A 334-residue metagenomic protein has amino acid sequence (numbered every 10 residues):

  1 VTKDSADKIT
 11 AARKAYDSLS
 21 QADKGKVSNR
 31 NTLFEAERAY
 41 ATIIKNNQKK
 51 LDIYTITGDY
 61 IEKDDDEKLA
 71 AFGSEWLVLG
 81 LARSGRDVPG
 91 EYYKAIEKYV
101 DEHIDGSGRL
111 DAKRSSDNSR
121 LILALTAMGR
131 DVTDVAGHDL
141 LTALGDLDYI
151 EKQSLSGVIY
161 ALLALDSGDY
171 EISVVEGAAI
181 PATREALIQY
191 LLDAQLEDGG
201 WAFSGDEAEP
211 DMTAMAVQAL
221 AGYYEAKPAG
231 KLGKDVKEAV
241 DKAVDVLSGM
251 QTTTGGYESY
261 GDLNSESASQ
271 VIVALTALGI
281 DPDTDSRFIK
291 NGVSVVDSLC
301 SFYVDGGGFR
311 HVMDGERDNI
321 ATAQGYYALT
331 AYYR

Functional and structural regions predicted by a protein language model:
V1-K45: Beta-rich interaction/scaffold domains
A12-S18, L191, L247, L299-G307 (+1 more regions): A composition-driven surface/loop motif
I43-N47, S84-R86, K94-A95: Ser/Thr/Asn(+Pro)-rich, low-complexity disordered segments
K45-L69: N-terminal module-boundary/linker segments of secreted carbohydrate-active enzymes
D64-V88, L110-T133, I150-E185, Q189 (+4 more regions): An alpha-helical repeat/solenoid feature that recognizes helix-turn-helix modules
Y93, G137-L141, R184, I188 (+2 more regions): Core helices of alpha-solenoid repeat scaffolds
L141-Q153: Asp-box/WD-like beta-propeller blade repeats and closely related beta-sheet repeat scaffolds
